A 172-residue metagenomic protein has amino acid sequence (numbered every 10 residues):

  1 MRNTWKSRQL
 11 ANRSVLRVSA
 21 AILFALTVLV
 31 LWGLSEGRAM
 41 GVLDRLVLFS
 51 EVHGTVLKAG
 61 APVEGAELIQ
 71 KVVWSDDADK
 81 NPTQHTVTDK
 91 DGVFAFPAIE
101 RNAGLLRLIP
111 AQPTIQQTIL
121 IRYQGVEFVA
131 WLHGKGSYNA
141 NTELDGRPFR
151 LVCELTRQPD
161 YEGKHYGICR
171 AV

Functional and structural regions predicted by a protein language model:
M1-S14: N-terminal secretory signal peptides that target proteins for export/translocation
A21-W32: Bacterial N-terminal signal peptides
R38-F149: Beta-strand-dominated extracellular/periplasmic modules and repeats in secreted or surface-exposed proteins
P148-V172: Compositionally biased low-complexity segments at domain edges in trafficked proteins and select soluble regulators
